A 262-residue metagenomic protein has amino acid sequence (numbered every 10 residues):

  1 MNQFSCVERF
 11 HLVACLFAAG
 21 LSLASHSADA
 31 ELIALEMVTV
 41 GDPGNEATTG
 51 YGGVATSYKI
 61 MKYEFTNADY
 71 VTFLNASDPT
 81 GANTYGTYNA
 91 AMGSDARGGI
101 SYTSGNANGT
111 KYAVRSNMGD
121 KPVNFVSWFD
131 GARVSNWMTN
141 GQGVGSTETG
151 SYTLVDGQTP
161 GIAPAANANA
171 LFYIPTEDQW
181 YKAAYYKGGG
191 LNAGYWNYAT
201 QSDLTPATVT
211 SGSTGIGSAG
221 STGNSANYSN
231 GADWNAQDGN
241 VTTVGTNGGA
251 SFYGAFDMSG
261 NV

Functional and structural regions predicted by a protein language model:
M1-R9: N-terminal secretory signal peptides that target proteins for export/translocation
R9-C15, A19-I33: Short, threonine-centered small-residue motifs that mark membrane-proximal processing/anchoring sites and TM-junction
D29-G50, P160-A165, N169-I174: GGW-centered surface loops in extracellular recognition modules
E46-K62, A113, V209-S225: Short, polar loop/linker segments at the starts of domains and inter-domain junctions
Y51, G119, I162-N167, G212-T214 (+1 more regions): Short, well-ordered junction/capping motifs at the entry into regular secondary structure
G52, K59-E177, A183-V209: Active-site microenvironments of metalloenzymes and redox enzymes
